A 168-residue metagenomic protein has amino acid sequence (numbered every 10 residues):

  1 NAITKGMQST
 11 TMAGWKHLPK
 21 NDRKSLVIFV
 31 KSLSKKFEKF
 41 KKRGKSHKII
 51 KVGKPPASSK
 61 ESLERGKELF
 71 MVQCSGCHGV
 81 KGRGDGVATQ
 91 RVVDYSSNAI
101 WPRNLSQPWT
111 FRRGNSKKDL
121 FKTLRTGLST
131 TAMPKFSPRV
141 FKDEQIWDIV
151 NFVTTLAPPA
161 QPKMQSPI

Functional and structural regions predicted by a protein language model:
N1, K5, S58-R83, Q90-D94 (+2 more regions): Sequence/structural segment immediately N-terminal to covalent heme-attachment motifs in c-type and related
N1-S34, R91-T154: Extracytoplasmic electron-transfer domains, predominantly the class I c-type cytochrome c fold
M12-W15, F37-R43, G79, G86-Q90 (+2 more regions): Short, solvent-exposed loop/turn and secondary-structure capping segments
K35-L69, A160-I168: Electrostatic cytochrome c docking/interface patches
K48-I49, S75-H78, N104-Q107, F121: N-terminal start-of-chain detector that recognizes signal peptides and the immediate post-cleavage beginning
G84-G86, S129: Gly/Ser/Thr-rich beta-alpha loop segments that engage phosphate groups in nucleotides
I146-I168: In a subset of proteins, long, contiguous C-terminal domains/tails are tracked
